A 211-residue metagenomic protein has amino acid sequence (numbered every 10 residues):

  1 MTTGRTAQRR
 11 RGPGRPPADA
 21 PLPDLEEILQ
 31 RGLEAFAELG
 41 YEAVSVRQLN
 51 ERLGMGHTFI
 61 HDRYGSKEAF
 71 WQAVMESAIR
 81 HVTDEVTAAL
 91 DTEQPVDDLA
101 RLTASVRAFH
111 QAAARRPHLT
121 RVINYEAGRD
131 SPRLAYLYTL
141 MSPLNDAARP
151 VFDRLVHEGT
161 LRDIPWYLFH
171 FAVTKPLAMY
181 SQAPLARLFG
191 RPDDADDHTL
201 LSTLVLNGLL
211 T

Functional and structural regions predicted by a protein language model:
M1-P23, E34: N-terminal intrinsically disordered/low-complexity leader segments
P23, E27, R31, A35-A69 (+1 more regions): Helix-turn-helix
R31-A35, A112, P176: Short amphipathic alpha-helical elements of helix-turn-helix/winged-helix folds
A73, T87-H118, F169-V173: Hydrophobic alpha-helical connector segments
E76-V82: Short, basic, alpha-helical segments at the C-terminal edge of helix-turn-helix-like DNA-binding modules
V106-F109, I123-E126, V173, L177 (+1 more regions): Short alpha-helical scaffolding segments that buttress acidic/His motifs in well-ordered protein cores
Q111-R149, D153, Y167: Short secondary-structure transition hinges
L134-A135, S142, V156-S202: Hydrophobic/aromatic-rich alpha-helical bundle segments in the mid-to-C-terminal region
